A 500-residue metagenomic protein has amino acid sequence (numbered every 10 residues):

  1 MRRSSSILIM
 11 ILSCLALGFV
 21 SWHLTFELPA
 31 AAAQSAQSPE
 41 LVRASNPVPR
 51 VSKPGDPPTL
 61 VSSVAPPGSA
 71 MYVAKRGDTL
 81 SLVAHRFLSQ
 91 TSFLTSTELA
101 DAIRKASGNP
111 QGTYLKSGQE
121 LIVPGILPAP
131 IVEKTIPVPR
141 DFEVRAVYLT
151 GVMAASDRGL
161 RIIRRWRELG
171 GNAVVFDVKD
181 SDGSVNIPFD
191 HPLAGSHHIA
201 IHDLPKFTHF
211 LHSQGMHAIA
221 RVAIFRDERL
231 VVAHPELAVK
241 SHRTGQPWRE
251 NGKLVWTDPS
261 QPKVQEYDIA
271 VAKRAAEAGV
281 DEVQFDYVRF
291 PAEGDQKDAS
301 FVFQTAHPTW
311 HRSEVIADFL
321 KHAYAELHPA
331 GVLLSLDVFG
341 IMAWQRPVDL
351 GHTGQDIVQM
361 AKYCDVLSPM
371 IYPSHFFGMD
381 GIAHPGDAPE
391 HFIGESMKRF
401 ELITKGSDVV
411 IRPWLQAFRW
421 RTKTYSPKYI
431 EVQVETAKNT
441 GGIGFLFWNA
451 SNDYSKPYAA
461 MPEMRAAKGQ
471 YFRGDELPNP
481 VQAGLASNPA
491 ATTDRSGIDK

Functional and structural regions predicted by a protein language model:
V42, P49, G55-S92: Primarily a LysM-type cell-wall glycan-binding module
I136-A154, H209, S213, F225-E277: Active-site-adjacent "subsite" loops/lids of carbohydrate-active enzymes
R158-S184, E277-E282, Y363-V366, N439-F445: Catalytic domains of carbohydrate-active enzymes, especially glycoside hydrolases
L169-I201, A292-F301, M461: Aromatic-lined carbohydrate-binding/catalytic grooves of carbohydrate-active enzymes
V174, L211, A218, D268 (+7 more regions): Conserved, mostly hydrophobic/aromatic
E228, A233-E236, A278-S313: Active-site-proximal loop/short-helix segments that contain or immediately flank catalytic acid/base residue(s)
T305-R421: Glycoside hydrolase catalytic-domain groove-lining segments
C364-G378, P389-P489, I498: Substrate-binding cleft of secreted/luminal carbohydrate-active enzymes
